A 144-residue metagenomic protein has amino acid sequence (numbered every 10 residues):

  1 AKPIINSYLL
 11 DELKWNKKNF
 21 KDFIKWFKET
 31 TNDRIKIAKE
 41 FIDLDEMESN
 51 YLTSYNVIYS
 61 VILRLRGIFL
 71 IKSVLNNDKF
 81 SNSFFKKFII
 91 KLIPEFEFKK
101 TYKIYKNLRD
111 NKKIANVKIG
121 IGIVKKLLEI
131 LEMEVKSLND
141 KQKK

Functional and structural regions predicted by a protein language model:
A1-S54: Conserved NTP/Mg2+-binding pocket subregion across the NTase superfamily
K14, T31, I89, N111-K112 (+1 more regions): Short, flexible coil/linker elements and helix-boundary hinge sites characteristic of intrinsically disordered
D33, S60-G67, K126, I130: Charged, amphipathic alpha-helical oligomerization/scaffolding segments
N50-S81: Hydrophobic alpha-helical packing segments in soluble, helical-rich domains
S73-N107: Short, charged amphipathic alpha-helical segments flanked by flexible coils
N77-D78, N107-N111, K136-K144: Long amphipathic alpha-helical segments
E97-A115, G120, V124: Eukaryote-biased recognition of C-terminal alpha-helical segments
N116-K144: Low-complexity intrinsically disordered segments
